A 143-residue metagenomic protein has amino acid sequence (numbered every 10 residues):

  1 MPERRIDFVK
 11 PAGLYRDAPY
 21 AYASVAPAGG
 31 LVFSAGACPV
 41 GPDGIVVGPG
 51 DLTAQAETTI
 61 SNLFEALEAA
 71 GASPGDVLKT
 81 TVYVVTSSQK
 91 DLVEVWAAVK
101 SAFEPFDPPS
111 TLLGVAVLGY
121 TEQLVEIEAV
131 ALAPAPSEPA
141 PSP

Functional and structural regions predicted by a protein language model:
M1-S61, E65-A70, G75-L78, V85-P143: N-terminal presequence-like segments and the immediate start of the first folded domain
